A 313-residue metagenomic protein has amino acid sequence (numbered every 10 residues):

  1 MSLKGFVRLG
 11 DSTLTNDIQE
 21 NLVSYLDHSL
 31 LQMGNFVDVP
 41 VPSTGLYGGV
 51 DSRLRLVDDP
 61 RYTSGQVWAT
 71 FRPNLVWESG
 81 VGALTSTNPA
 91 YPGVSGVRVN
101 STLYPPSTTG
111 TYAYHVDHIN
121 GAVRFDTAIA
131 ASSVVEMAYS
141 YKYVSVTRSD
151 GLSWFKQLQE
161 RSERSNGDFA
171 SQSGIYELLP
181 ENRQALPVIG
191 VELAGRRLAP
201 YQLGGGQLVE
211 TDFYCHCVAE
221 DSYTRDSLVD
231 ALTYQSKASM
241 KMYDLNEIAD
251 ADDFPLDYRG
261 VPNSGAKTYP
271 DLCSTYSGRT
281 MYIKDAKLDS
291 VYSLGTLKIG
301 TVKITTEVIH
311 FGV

Functional and structural regions predicted by a protein language model:
S2-A113, A128-A131, S140-K156: Extended beta-strand solenoid/passenger and fiber regions
S2-G5, S165-V229, K284-S293: Short, solvent-exposed beta-alpha or beta-beta edge segments that form flexible loop/patches at the rim of ligand
S2-P40, A194-V209, R259-V313: Short, charged interaction patches at domain edges and termini
D117-D126: A generic structural motif
F125-T127, S133-A138, R148-I175, A194-L198: Acidic, serine/threonine- and glycine-rich low-complexity intrinsically disordered segments that serve as flexible
S132, V146, P200, S222-T224 (+1 more regions): Intrinsically disordered, low-complexity acidic/polar segments
A138-S140, D212-V218, K303-I309: Residue-level recognition of well-ordered beta-strand positions that form the cores of beta-sheet-rich folds across
Y223-L228, Y234-R279: Intrinsically disordered, low-complexity segments enriched in Gly and acidic/Ser/Thr residues that form flexible
